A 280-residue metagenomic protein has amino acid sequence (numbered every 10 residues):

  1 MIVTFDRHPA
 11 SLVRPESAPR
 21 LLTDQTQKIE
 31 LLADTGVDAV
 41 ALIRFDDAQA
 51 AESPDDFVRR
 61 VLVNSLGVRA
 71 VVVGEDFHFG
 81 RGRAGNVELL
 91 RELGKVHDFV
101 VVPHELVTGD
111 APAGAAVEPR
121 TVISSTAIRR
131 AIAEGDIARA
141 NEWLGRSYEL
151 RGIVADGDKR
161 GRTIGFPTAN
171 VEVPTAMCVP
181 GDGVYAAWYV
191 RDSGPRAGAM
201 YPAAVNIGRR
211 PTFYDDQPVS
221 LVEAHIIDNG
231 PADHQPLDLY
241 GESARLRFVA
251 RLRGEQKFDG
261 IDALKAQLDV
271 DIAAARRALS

Functional and structural regions predicted by a protein language model:
V3-F5, F45, L106: Cofactor-binding loop segments of dinucleotide-utilizing enzymes, especially the Rossmann-like FAD- and NAD(P)+-binding
P9-F99: N-terminal Rossmann-like or analogous alpha/beta NTP/dinucleotide-binding catalytic cores that position adenine
P9-P15, D110-G114, Q256-K257: A short acidic, helix-capping loop that chelates divalent metal ions and anchors anionic groups
Q27, R139-R146, A263-A274: A non-catalytic, amphipathic alpha-helix used as a structural packing/dimerization or gating element in enzyme scaffolds
L32, V71, A140, A187 (+1 more regions): Residue-level signal for inorganic ion chemistry
R44, E75, E105, I207-R209 (+1 more regions): Short secondary-structure boundary segments
V96-R209: Glycine-rich, Lys/Arg-enriched anion-binding loops that position phosphate/diphosphate groups for phosphoryl
G157-S280: Phosphate/ribose-recognition catalytic cores of enzymes acting on nucleotide-derived substrates
